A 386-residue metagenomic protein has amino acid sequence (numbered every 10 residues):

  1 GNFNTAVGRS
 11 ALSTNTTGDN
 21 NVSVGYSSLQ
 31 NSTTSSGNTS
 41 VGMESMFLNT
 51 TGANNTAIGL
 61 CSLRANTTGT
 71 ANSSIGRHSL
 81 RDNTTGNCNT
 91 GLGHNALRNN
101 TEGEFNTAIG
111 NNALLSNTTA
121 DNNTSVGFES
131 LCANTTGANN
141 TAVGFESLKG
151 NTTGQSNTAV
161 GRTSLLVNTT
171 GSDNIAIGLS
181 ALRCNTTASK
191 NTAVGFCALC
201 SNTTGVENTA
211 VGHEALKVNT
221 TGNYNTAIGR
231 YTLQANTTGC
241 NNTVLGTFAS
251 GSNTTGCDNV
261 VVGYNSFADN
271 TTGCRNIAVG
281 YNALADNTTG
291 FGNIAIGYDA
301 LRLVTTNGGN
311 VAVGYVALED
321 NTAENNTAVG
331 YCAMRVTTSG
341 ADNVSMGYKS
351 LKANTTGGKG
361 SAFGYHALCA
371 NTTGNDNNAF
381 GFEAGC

Functional and structural regions predicted by a protein language model:
G1-C386: Glycine- and small/polar-enriched repetitive beta-structure motifs of secreted/surface proteins
